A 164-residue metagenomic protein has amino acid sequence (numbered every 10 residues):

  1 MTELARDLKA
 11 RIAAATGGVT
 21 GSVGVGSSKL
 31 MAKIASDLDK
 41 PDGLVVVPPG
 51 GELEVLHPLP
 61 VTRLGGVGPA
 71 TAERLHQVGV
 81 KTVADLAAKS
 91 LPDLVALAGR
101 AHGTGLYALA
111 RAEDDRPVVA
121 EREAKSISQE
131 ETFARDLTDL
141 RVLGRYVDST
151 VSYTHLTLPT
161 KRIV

Functional and structural regions predicted by a protein language model:
M1-G105, V118: Gly/Gly-Pro- and Ser/Thr-rich, intrinsically disordered tail segments characteristic of DNA damage-repair and tolerance
T71, H76-L158: DNA-contacting surface of Y-family translesion DNA polymerases
T160-V164: Single conserved hydrophobic/aromatic residue that forms the stacking wall/gate of nucleotide- or nucleobase-binding
